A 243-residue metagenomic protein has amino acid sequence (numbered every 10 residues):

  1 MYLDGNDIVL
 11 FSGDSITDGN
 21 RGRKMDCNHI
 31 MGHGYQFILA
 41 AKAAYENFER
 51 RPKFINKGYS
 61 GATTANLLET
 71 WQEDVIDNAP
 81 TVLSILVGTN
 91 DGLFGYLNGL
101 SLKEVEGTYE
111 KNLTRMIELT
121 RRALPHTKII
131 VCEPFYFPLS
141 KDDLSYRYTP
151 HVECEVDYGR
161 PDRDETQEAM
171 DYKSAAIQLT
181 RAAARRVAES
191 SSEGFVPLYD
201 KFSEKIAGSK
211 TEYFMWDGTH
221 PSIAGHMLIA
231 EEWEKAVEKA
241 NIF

Functional and structural regions predicted by a protein language model:
M1-K57, Q72-A79: Serine-esterase "nucleophile elbow" of acetyl-processing enzymes
Y2-D4, A41-K53, L68-F243: Alpha-helical cap/lid subdomain in secreted, periplasmic, or secretory-pathway luminal O-acyl-processing enzymes
G19, G61, D91: Short beta->alpha connector loops of Rossmann-like oxidoreductase domains
N20-R21, A65, F94: Short N-terminal helix/helix-N-cap motif within the alpha/beta-hydrolase-1
G58-S60, F135: Short, solvent-exposed turn/loop segments enriched in Gly/Ser/Thr/Pro and often Arg
G61-E69: Structural motif
